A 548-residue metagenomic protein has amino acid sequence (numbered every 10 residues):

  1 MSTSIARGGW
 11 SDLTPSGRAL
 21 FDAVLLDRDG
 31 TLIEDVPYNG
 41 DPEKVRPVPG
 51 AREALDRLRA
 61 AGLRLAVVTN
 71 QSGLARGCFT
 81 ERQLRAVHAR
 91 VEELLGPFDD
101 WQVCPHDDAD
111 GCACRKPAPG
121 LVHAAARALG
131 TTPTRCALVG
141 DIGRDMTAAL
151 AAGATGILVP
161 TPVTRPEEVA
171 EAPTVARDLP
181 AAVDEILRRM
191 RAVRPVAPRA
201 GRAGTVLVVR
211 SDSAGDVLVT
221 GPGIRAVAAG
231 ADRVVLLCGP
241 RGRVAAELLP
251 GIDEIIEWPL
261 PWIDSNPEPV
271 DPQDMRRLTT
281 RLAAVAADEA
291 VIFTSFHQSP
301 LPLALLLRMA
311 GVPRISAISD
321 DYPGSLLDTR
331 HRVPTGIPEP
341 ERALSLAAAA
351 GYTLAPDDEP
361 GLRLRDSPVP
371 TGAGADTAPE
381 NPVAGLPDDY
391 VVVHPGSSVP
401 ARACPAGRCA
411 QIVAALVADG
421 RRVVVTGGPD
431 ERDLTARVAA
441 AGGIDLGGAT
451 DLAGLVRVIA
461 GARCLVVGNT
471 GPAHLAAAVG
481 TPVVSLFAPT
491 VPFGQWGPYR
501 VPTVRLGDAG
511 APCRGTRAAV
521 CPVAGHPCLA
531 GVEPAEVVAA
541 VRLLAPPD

Functional and structural regions predicted by a protein language model:
S4-A66: Active-site neighborhood of HAD-like aspartate-dependent phosphohydrolases
E43-K44, G77-R82, C112-K116, P267-V270 (+2 more regions): Short, solvent-exposed loop/turn segments at secondary-structure boundaries
A51-H88, P97-D110, A149, V425-T426: Substrate-recognition element of Asp-dependent hydrolases with the DxDx(T/V) motif
T69, A192-D548: Catalytic machinery of carbohydrate-active enzymes, primarily nucleotide-sugar-dependent glycosyltransferases
V87-V103, E167-L187, P250-P259, A439-I444: Structural recognition of alpha->loop->beta junctions
A113-A149, A287-F293, I459-V467: Conserved Lys-Pro-Asp/Glu-containing loop-to-beta segment of HAD-superfamily phosphomonoesterases, centered on
A137-T174, V483-F487: Acidic, Mg2+-coordinating phosphoryl-transfer loop and its flanking beta/alpha structural elements, shared across
